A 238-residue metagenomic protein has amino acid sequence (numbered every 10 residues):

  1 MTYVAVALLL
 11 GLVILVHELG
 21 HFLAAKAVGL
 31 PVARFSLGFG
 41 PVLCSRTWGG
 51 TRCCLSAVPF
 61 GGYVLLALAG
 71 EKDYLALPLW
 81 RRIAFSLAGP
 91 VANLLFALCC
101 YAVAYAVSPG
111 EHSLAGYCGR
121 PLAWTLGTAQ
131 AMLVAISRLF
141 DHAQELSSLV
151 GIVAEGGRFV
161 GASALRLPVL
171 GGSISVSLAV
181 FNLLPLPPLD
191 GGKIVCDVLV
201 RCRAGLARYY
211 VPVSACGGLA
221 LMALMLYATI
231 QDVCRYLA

Functional and structural regions predicted by a protein language model:
T2-K72, I174, L184-V200: Small-residue-rich helix-interface/hinge motifs
A7-I14, S86, P90, L94 (+2 more regions): Alpha-helical transmembrane spans of integral membrane proteins, capturing the lipid-embedded, hydrophobic core of TM
L9-V13, P59, A92, L165-V169 (+2 more regions): Alpha-helical transmembrane segments of multi-pass membrane transport proteins
V16, G20, A24, F96-V107 (+3 more regions): Alpha-helical membrane-inserting segments
L65, F96, A143-L146: Proline-centered turn/helix-capping motifs that create local helix->coil transitions or kinks
K72-L87, A102-L178, D197-C216, A220 (+1 more regions): Functional transmembrane alpha-helices
L95, S147, L189-D190, R208: Alpha-helix N-cap and coil->helix boundary residues
